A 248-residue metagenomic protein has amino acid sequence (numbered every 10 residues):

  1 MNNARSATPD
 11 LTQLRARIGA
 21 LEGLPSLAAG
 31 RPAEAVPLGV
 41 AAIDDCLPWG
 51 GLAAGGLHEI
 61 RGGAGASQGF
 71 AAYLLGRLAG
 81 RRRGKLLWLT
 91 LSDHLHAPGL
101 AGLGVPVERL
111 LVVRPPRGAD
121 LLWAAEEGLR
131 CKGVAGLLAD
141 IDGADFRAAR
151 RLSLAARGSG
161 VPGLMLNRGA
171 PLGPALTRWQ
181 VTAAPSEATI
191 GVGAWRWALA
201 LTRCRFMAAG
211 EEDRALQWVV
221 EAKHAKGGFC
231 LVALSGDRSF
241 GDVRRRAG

Functional and structural regions predicted by a protein language model:
M1-W88, G102, V107-E108, C204-M207 (+2 more regions): Detector for small/aliphatic-rich hydrophobic stretches
D10, G39, S67, H96 (+2 more regions): Helical mechanochemical/support elements of P-loop NTPase systems and associated helical scaffolds
E34, R81-L87, A97, L103-G104 (+6 more regions): Glycine-biased, small-residue-rich flexible motifs in mid-sequence functional cores and linkers
H58, L87, L111-V113, L164 (+1 more regions): Hydrophobic/aromatic beta-strand patches that form the interior of the parallel beta-sheet core in alpha/beta enzyme
F70-L74, G99, A124, A148-L152 (+1 more regions): A short acidic, amphipathic alpha-helical/loop segment
K85-A144: Long, charge-dense
R130-T177, A183-S186: A contiguous pocket-lining binding segment that forms or flanks enzyme active sites
N167-A233, D237-R238: Phosphate-binding/switch region of NTP-binding enzymes
